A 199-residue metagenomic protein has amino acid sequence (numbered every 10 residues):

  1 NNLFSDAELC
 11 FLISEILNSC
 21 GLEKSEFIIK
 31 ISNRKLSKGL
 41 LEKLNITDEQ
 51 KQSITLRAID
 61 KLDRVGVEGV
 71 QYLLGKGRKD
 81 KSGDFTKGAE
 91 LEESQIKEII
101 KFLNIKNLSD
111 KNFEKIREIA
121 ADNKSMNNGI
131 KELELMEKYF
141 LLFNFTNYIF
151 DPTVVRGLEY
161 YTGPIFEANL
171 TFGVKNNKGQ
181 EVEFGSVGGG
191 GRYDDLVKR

Functional and structural regions predicted by a protein language model:
N1-K24, K35, Y72-R199: Positively charged, Gly/Ser-enriched RNA/tRNA-binding surfaces
G21-I28, D48-S53: Short secondary-structure capping/junction motifs at helix and strand boundaries
K30-K38: Short, highly charged C-terminal tails/helix-capping segments
G39-L44, Y161-T162: Short acidic, glycine/serine/threonine-rich loops at helix termini
L44-K76, V174: Acidic, His- and aromatic-enriched active-site or binding-groove loops in soluble protein domains that engage sugars
